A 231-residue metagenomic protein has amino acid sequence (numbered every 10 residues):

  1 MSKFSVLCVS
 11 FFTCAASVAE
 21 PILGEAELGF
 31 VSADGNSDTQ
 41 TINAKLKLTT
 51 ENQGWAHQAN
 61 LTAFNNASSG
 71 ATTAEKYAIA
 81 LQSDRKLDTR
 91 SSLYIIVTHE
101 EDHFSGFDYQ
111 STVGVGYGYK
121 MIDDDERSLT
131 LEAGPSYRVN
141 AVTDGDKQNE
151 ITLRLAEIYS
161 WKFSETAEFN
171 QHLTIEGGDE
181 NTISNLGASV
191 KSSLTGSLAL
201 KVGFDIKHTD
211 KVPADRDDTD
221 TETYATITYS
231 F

Functional and structural regions predicted by a protein language model:
E20-Q58: Short glycine/proline- and aromatic-enriched beta-strand/turn motifs that initiate or cap beta-hairpins
I22, G54-A59, R90-L93, D125-L129 (+2 more regions): Repeated loop/turn-to-beta-strand initiation elements of outer-membrane beta-barrel proteins
G24, Q40-L46, Y77-L81, V97 (+4 more regions): Hydrophobic, lipid-facing positions within transmembrane beta-strands of outer-membrane proteins
L28-F30, A59-A63, I95-H99, V115 (+4 more regions): Transmembrane beta-barrel strands of outer-membrane/channel proteins
S32, L48-T50, R85, Y119-M121 (+5 more regions): Residue-level signature of outer-membrane beta-barrel architecture
S32-Q40, S68-A74, E101-Y109, T143-K147 (+2 more regions): Solvent-exposed loop/turn segments connecting transmembrane beta-strands in outer-membrane beta-barrel proteins
G114, K191-S193, A199, T219-F231: Outer-membrane beta-barrel "beta-signal"
E126-E176: Detector for outer-membrane/organellar transmembrane beta-barrel domains, recognizing the amphipathic beta-strand
